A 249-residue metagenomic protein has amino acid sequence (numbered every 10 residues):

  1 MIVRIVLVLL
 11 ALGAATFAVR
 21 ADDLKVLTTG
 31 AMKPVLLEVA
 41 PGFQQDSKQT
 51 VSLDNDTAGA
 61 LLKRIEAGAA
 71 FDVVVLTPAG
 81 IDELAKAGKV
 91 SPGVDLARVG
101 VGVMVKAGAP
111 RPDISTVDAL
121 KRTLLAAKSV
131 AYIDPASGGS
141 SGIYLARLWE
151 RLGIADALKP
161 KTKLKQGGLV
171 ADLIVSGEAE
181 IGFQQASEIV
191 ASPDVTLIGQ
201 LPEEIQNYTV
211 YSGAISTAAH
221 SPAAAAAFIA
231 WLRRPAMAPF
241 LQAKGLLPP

Functional and structural regions predicted by a protein language model:
R4-A15: Bacterial N-terminal signal peptides
F17-G59, K63-A67, P78-A87, P92-V99 (+1 more regions): Exported/periplasmic ABC-transporter solute-binding proteins
D72-V75: Periplasmic-binding protein-like
